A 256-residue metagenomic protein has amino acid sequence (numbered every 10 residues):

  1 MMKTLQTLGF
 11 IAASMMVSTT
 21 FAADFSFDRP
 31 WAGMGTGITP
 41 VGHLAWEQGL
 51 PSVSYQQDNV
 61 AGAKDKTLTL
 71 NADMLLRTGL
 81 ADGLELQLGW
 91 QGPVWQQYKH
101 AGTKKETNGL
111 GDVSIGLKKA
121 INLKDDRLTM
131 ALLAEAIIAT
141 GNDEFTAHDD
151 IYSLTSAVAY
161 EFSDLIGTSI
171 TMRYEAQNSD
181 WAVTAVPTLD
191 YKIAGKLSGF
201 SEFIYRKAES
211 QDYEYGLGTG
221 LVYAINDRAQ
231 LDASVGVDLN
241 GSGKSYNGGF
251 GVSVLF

Functional and structural regions predicted by a protein language model:
M1-D28: Cleavable N-terminal export/targeting peptides
A22-F256: Transmembrane beta-barrel domains of Gram-negative outer membranes and organellar outer membranes
